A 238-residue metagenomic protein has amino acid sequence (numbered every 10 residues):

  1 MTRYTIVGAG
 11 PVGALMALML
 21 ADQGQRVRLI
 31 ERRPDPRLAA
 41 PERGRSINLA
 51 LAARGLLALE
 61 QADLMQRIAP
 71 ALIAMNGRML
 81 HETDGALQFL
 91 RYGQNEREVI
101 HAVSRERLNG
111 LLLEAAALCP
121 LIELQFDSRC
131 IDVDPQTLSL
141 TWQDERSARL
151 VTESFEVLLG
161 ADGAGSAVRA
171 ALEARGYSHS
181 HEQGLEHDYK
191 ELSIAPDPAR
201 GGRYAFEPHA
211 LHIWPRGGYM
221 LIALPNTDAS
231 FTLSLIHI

Functional and structural regions predicted by a protein language model:
R3-L29: N-terminal Rossmann-like FAD-binding beta1-loop-alpha1 element of flavoenzymes
M16, A39, P135, V168-A171: Short glycine-/acidic-enriched loop or helix-start segments at secondary-structure transitions that form or flank
M19, L111, A115, A171: Rossmann-fold NAD(P)-dependent oxidoreductase module
A21-R43: Glycine-rich FAD pyrophosphate-binding loop
E42, I47-L111, A115: Active-site-adjacent segment of FAD-dependent monooxygenases/related oxidoreductases
I122-E123: Short, conserved active-site loop motifs that form the nucleotide-linked donor/cofactor pocket
F126-L138: A conserved short coil-to-beta-strand element within the FAD-binding core of flavoproteins
T137-V157, A161-I236: Conserved FAD-binding catalytic core of PHBH/FMO-like flavoproteins
